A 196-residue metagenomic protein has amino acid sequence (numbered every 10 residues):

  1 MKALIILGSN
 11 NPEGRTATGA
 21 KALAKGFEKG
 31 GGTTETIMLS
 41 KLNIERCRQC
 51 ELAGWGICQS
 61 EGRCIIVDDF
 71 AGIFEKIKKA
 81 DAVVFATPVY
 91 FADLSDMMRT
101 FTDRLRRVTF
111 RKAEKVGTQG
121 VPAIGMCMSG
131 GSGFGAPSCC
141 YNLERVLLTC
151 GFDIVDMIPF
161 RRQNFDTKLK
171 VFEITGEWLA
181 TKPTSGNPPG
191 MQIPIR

Functional and structural regions predicted by a protein language model:
M1-R111, I158-F160, N164-R196: N-terminal beta1-alpha1-beta2 submodule of the flavodoxin-like/Rossmannoid cofactor-binding fold
S95-M97, F110-D156: Short, glycine-/small-residue-rich phosphate/pyrophosphate-handling segment
